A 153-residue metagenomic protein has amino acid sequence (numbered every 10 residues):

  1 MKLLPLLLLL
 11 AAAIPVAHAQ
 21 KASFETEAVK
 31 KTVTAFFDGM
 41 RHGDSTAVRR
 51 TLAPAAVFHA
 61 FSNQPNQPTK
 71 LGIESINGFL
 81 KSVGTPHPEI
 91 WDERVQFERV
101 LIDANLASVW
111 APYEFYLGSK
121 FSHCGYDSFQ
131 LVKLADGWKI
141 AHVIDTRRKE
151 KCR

Functional and structural regions predicted by a protein language model:
L3-A13: Sec-dependent N-terminal signal peptides
A17-R50: Short, low-complexity N-terminal intrinsically disordered segments enriched in polar/charged residues
T34-D38, L52-N66: Short, solvent-exposed secondary-structure junction/capping segments
F36, V48, A56, V109 (+1 more regions): Hydrophobic pocket/interface hotspot
G43, T51-A53, V95, A104 (+1 more regions): Extracytoplasmic
L71-G118: Surface-exposed, charged secondary-structure patches
H123-K149: Short beta-strand edge/turn micro-motifs at domain boundaries
